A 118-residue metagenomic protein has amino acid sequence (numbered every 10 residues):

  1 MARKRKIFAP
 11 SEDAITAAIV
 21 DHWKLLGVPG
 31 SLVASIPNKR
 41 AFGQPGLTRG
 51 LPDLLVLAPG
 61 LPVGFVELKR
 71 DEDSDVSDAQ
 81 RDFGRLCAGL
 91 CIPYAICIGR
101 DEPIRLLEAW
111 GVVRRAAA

Functional and structural regions predicted by a protein language model:
M1-A118: Catalytic phosphate/metal-binding cores of nucleic-acid and nucleotide-processing enzymes, i.e., regions that mediate
